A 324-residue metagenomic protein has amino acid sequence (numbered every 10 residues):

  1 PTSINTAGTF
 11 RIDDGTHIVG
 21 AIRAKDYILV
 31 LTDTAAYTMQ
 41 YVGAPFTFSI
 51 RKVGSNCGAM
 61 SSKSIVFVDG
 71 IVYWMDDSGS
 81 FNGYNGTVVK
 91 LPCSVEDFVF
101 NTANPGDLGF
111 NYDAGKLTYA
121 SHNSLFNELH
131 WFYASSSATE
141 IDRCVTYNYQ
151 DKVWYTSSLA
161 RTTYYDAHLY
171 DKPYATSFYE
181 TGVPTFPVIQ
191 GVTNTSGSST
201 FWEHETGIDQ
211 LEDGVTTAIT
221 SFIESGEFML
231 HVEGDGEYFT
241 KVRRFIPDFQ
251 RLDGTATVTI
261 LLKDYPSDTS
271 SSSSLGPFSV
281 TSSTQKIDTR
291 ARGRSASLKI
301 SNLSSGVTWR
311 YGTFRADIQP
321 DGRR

Functional and structural regions predicted by a protein language model:
P1, M39, L261-Y265: Conserved Ser/Thr-centered positions that define the repeating blades of beta-propeller domains
P1-T38, K116-T146: N-terminal beta-propeller domains
T2-T6, V53-A59: Solvent-exposed, charged interface segments at domain starts and junctions
G20-A21, K25-L31, T38-M39, K63-D76 (+1 more regions): Conserved catalytic-core segments centered on acid/base and nucleophilic motifs
I28-G54: Surface-exposed extracellular loop regions of Gram-negative outer-membrane beta-barrel proteins
N56-I71, G79-R324: Beta-sheet repeat architectures centered on beta-propellers
